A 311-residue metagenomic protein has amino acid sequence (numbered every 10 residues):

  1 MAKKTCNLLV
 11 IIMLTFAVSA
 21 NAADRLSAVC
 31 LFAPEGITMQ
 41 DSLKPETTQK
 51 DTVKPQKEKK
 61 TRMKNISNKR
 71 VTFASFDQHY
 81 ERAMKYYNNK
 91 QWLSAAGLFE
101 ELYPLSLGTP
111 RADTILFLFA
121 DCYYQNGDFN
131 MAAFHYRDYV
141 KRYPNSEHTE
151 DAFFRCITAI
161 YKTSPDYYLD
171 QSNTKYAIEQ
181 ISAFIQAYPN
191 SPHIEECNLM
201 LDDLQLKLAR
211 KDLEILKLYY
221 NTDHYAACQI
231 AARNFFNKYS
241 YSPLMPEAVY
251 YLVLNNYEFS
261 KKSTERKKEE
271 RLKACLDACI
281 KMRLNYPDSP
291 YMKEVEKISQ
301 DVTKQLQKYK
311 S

Functional and structural regions predicted by a protein language model:
A2-C6, A22-S311: Acidic, polar-rich low-complexity tracts and alpha-helical solenoid repeat scaffolds
L9-A17: Bacterial N-terminal signal peptides
